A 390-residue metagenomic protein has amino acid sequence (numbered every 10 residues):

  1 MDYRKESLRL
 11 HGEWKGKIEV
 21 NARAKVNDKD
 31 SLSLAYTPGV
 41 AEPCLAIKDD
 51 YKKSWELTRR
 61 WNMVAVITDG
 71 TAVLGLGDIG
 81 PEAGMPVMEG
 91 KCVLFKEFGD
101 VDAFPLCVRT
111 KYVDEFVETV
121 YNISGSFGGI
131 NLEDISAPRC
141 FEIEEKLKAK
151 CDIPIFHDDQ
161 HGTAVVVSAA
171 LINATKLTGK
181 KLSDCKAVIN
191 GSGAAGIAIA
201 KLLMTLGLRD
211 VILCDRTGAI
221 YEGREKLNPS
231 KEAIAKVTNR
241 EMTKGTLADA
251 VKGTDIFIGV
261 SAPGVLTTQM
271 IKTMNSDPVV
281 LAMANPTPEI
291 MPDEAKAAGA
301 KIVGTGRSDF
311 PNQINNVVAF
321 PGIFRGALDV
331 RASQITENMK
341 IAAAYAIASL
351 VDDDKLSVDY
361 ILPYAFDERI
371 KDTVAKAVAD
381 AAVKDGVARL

Functional and structural regions predicted by a protein language model:
M1-I155, A375, A381, D385-R389: N-terminal ligand-binding/catalytic initiation module
G12, W55-R60, K96-E97, N122-S124 (+8 more regions): Solvent-exposed alpha-helices and their adjacent loops that cap or buttress functional pockets in soluble metabolic
D69-T71, I79, V108-R109, D134-A137 (+5 more regions): Short, ordered loop/turn segments at secondary-structure junctions
L74, I79-G99, C151, H157 (+2 more regions): Glycine-rich phosphate/diphosphate-binding loop of Rossmann-like nucleotide-binding domains
P105, N131-D134, I155-D158, I189 (+5 more regions): General beta-strand structural signal in soluble alpha/beta enzymes
D158-D159, A282-L390: Adenosine-phosphate binding glycine-rich loop
E232-I302, R307-D309: Rossmann-like adenosine-cofactor binding region
